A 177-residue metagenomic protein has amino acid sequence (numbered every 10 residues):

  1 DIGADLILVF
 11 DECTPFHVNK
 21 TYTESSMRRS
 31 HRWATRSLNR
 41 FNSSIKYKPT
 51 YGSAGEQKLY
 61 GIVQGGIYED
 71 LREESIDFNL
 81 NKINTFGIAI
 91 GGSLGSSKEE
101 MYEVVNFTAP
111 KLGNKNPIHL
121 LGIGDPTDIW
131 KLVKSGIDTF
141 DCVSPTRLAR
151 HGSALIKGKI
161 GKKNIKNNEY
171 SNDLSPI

Functional and structural regions predicted by a protein language model:
D1-S53, N168-E169, I177: Non-catalytic, usually N-terminal nucleic-acid engagement modules in DNA/RNA processing proteins
R28-H31, S44, K48, A54 (+1 more regions): Glycine-rich phosphate/ribose-binding loops and adjacent secondary-structure elements that form binding surfaces
